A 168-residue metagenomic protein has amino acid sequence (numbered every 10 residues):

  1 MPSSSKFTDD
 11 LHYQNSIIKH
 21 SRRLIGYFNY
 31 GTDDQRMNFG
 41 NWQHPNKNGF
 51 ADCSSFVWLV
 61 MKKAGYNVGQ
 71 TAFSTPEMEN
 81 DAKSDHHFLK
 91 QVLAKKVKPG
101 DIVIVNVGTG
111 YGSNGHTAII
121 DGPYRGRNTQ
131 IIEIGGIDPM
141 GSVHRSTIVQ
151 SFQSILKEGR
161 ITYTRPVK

Functional and structural regions predicted by a protein language model:
M1-G69: N-terminal capping segments
K6, G115, R145, R160-T162: A detector of low-complexity, intrinsically disordered, Ser/Thr/Gly/Pro/Ala-rich segments
I17, S21, V57, M61 (+4 more regions): Hydrophobic beta-strand residues in large extracellular and virion-surface proteins
H20-L24, D81, I155: Residues that form generic nucleotide/phosphate-binding pockets
N41-Q43, E77, A82, F152: Solvent-exposed, flexible loop/coil residues
Y66-H144: ...with weaker cross-activation on analogous glycine-rich loops/strands in unrelated enzymes
T147-V149: Short, solvent-exposed beta-strand-to-loop segments that form ligand-recognition rims of beta-rich domains
S151-K168: Low-complexity, Gly/Ser/Thr/Pro-rich intrinsically disordered linker/tail segments
